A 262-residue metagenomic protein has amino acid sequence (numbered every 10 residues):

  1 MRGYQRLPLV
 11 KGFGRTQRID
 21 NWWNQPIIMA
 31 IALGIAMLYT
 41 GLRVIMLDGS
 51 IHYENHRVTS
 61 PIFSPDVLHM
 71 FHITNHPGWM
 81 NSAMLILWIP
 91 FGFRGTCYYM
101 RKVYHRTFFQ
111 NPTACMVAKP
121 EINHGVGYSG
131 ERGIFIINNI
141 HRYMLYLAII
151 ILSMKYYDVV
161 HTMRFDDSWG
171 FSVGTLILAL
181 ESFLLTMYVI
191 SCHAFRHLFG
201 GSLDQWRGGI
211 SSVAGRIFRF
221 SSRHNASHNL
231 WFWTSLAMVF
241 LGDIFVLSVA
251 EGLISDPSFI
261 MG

Functional and structural regions predicted by a protein language model:
M1-G262: Membrane-embedded alpha-helical bundles that constitute the cytochrome b-like, heme-associated redox core of multi-pass
